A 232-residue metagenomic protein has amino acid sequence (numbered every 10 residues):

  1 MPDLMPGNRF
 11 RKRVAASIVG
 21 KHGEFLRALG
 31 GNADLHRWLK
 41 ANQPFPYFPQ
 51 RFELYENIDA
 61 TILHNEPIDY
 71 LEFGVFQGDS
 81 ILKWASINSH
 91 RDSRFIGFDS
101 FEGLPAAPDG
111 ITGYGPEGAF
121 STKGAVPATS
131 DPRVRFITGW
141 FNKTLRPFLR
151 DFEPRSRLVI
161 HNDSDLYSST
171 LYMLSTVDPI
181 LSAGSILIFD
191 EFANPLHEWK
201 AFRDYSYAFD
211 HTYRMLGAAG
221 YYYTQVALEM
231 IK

Functional and structural regions predicted by a protein language model:
P2-L82, S86: Class I SAM-dependent methyltransferase Rossmann-like catalytic core, especially the SAM/SAH-binding loop
L35-N42, A60-K232: S-adenosylmethionine/decaboxylated-SAM
